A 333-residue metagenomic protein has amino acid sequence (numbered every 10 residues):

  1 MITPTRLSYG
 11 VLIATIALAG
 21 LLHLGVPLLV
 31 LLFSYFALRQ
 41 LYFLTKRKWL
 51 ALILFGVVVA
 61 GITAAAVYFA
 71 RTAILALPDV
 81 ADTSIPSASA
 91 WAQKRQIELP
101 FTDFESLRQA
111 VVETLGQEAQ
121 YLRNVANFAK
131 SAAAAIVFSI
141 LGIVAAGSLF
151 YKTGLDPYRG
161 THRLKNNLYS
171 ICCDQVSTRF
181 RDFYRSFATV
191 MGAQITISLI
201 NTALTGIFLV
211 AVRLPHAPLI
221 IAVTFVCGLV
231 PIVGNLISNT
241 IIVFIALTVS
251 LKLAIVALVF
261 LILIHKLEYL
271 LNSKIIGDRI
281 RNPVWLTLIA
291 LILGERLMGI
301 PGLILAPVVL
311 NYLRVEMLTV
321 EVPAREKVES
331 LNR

Functional and structural regions predicted by a protein language model:
M1-L12, L29-Y35, I195-I197, P231-I237 (+1 more regions): Short hydrophobic alpha-helical membrane-embedded segments
M1-T72, N311-R333: Anchoring transmembrane alpha helix of integral membrane proteins
A19-G20, A254, L258-R333: Hydrophobic alpha-helical transmembrane segments of membrane transport and translocation systems, primarily multi-pass
H23-V30, A211-A222, L251-V256, N282-W285 (+1 more regions): Membrane-water interface of transmembrane alpha-helices in multipass transporters/channels
S34-L38, A222-V233, T240-L247, F260-L267 (+2 more regions): Hydrophobic transmembrane alpha-helices
V67-A92: Functional transmembrane-helix hotspots
R95-Y158, S177-R179: Membrane-helix interface and discontinuous TM-entry motifs in multi-pass inner-membrane proteins
A135-A246, A254-V256: Alpha-helical transmembrane segments and their immediate interhelical loop/hinge regions in multi-pass membrane
